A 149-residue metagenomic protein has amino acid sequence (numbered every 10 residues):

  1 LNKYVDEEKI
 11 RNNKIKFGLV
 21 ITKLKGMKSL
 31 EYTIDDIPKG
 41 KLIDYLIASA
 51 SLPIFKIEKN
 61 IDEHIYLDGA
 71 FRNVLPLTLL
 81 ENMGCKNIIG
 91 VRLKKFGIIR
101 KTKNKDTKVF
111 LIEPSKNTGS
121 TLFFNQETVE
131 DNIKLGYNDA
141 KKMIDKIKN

Functional and structural regions predicted by a protein language model:
L1-N149: Patatin-like phospholipase
